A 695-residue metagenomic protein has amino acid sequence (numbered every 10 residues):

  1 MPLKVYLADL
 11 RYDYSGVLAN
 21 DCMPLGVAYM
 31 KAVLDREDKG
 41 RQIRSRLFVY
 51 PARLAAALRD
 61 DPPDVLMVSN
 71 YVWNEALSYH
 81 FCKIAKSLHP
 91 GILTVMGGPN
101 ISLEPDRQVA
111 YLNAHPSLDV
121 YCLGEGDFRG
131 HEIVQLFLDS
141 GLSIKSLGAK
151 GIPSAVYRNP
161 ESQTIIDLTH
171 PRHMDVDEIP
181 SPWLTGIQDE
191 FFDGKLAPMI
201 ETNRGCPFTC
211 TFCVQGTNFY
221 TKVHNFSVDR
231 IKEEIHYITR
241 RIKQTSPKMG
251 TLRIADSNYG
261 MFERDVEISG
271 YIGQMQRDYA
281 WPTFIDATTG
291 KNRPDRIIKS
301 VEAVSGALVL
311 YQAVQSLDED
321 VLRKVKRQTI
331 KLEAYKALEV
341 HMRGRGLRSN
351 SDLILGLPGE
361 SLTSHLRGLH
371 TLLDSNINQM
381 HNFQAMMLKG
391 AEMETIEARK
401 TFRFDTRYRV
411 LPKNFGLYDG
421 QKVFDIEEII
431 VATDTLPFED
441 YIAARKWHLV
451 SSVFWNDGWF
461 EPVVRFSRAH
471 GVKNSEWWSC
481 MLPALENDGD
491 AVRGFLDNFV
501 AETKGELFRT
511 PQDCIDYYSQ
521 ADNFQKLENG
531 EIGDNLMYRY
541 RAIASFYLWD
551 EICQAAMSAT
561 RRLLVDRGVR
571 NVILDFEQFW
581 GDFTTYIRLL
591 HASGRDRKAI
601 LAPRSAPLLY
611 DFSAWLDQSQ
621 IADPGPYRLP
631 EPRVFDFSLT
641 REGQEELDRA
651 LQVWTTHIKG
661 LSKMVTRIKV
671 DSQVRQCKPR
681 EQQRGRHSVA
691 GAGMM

Functional and structural regions predicted by a protein language model:
P2-L7, R59, D64, S117 (+2 more regions): Radical SAM enzyme core and accessory elements
P2-Y6, R11, I152-M199: N-terminal [4Fe-4S]-dependent radical SAM core
A8-R11, S69, G97, A255: Short hydrophobic segments within beta-strands
Y14-V27: Glycine- and acidic-residue-enriched helix-capping/strand-helix junction motifs
A28-I43, Q276: Short helix-loop-beta junction
Q42-H170: Glycine-rich beta-alpha loop elements in corrinoid/cobalamin-binding modules across cobalamin-dependent enzymes
V65-M67, L93, K232, T239-A255 (+4 more regions): Conserved C-terminal portion of the radical SAM core fold that forms the substrate/S-adenosylmethionine-binding
M174-G344, L355: Radical SAM [4Fe-4S] cluster-binding motif and immediate context
